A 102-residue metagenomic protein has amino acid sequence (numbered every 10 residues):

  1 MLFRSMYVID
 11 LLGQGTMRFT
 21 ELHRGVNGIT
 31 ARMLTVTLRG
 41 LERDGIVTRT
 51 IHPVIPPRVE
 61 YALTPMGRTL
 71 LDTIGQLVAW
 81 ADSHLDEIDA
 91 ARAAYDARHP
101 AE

Functional and structural regions predicted by a protein language model:
S5, T30-R32, G67, I74: Alpha-helical structural signal
Y7, E21, A62: Conserved beta-strand segments that form the floor/walls of ligand-binding pockets within enzyme and binding domains
V8-M17: Short amphipathic alpha-helical interface segments
D10, L71-E102: Amphipathic alpha-helical dimerization/coiled-coil segments that flank or bridge DNA-binding/regulatory modules
L11, G25-V26, A62: Residues within the alpha-helical elements of helix-turn-helix
T16-P56: Canonical helix-turn-helix DNA-binding module
P53-Q76: Basic, amphipathic "hinge/linker" alpha-helix immediately C-terminal to the N-terminal HTH DNA-binding motif
